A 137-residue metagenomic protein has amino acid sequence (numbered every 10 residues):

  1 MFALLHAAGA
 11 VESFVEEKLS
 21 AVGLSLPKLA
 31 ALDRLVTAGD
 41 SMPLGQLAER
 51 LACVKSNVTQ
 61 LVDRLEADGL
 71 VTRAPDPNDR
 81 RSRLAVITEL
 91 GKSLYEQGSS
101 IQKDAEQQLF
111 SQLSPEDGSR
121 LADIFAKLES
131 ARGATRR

Functional and structural regions predicted by a protein language model:
M1, L5, G9, A52 (+1 more regions): Short amphipathic alpha-helical segments with heptad-repeat character
A3, F14, A30-D33, S93 (+1 more regions): Pre-recognition alpha-helix immediately N-terminal to the DNA-recognition helix within helix-turn-helix or winged-helix
A3-F14, L90, I124-A131: C-terminal ligand-sensing/allosteric alpha-helical core of TetR-family HTH transcriptional regulators
L5, D33-G39, S99, A126: Short, locally clustered residues in the helix-turn-helix/winged-helix DNA-binding domain
G9, S13-V54, R137: N-terminal helix-turn-helix DNA-binding core of bacterial DNA-binding proteins
P43, D63-D123: Charged, amphipathic alpha-helical coiled-coil/dimerization segments
P115-R137: C-terminal regulatory/oligomerization modules of transcriptional regulators
